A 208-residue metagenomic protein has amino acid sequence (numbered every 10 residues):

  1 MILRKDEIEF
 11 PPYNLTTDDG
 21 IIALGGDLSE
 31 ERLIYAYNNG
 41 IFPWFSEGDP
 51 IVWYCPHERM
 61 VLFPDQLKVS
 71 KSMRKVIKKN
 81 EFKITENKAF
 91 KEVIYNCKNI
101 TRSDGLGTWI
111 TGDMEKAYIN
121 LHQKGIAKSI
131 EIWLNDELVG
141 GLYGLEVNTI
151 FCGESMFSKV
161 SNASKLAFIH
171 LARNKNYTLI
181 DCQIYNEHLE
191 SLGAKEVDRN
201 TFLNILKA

Functional and structural regions predicted by a protein language model:
M1-A208: N-acyltransferase acceptor-side catalytic subdomain
